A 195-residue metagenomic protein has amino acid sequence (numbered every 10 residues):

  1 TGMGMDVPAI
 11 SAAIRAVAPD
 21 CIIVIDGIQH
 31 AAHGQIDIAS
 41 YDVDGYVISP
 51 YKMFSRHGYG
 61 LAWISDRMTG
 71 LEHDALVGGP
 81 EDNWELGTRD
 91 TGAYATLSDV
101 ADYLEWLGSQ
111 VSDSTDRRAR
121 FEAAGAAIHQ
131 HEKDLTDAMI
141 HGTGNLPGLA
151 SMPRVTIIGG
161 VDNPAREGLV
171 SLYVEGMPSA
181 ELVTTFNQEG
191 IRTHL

Functional and structural regions predicted by a protein language model:
T1-L195: Pyridoxal 5′-phosphate
